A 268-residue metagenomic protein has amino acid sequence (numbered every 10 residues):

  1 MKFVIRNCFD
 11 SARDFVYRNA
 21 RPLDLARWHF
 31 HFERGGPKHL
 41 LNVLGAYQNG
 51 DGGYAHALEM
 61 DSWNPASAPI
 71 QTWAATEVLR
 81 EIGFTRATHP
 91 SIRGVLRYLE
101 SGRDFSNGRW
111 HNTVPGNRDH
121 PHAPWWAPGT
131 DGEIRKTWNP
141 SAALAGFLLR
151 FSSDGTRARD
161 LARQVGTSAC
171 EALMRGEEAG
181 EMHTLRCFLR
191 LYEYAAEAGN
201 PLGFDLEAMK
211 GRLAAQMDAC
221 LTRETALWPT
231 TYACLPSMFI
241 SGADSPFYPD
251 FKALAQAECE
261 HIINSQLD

Functional and structural regions predicted by a protein language model:
M1-D268: Preference for long, amphipathic alpha-helical scaffolds in soluble/luminal domains and all-alpha bundles
